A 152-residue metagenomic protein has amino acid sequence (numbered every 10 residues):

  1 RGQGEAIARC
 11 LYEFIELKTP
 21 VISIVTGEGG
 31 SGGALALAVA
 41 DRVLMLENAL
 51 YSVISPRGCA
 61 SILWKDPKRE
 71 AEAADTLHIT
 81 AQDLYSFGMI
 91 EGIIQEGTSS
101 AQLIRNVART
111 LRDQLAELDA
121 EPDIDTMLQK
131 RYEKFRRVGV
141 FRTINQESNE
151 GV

Functional and structural regions predicted by a protein language model:
R1-R112, A116, A120: Conserved catalytic cores of soluble enzyme domains, especially glycine-rich substrate-binding beta-alpha loops
Q114-V152: C-terminal alpha-helix plus adjacent terminal tail
